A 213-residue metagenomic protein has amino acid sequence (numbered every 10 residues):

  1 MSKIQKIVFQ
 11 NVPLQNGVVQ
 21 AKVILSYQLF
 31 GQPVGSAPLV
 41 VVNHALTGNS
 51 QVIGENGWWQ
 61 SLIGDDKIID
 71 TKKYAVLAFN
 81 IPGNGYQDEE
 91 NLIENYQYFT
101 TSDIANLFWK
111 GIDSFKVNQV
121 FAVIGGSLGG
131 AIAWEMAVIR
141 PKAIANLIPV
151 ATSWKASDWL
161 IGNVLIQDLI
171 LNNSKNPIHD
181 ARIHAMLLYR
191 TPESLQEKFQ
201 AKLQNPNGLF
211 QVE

Functional and structural regions predicted by a protein language model:
M1-L39: Catalytic-loop region of hydrolases
Q28-Y86: N-terminal cap/lid subdomain of alpha/beta-hydrolase-fold enzymes
S50, S153-L165: A short beta-to-alpha transition loop/helix N-cap that caps and shapes the active-site region
N56-L62, E94, V164-I166: Glycine-rich, phosphate-binding/catalytic loops in enzymes
L92-S102: Catalytic nucleophile-loop/oxyanion-hole region of alpha/beta-hydrolase and closely related hydrolase-like folds
S102-F121: Conserved acidic catalytic loop of the alpha/beta-hydrolase fold
N118-D158: Conserved hydrolase catalytic core segment
Q167-E213: Alpha/beta-hydrolase
